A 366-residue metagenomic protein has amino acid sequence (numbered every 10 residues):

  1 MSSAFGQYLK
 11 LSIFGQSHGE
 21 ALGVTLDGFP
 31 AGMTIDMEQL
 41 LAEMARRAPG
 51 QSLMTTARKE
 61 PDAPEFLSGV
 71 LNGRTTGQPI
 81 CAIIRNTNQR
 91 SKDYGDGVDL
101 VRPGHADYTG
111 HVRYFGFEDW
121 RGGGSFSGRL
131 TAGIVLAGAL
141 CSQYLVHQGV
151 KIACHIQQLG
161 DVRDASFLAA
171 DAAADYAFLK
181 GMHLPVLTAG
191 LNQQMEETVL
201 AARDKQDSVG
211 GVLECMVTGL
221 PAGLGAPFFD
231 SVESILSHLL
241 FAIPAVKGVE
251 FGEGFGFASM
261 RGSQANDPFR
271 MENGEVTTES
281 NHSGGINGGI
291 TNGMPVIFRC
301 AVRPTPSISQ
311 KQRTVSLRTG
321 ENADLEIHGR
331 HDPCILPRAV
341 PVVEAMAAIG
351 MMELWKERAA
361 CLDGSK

Functional and structural regions predicted by a protein language model:
M1-R58: N-terminal, positively charged regions that mediate nucleic acid binding
K10, A82, S307-K366: Internal helix-turn-beta structural module
K10-I13, E118-L130, A222-A226, N281-I286 (+1 more regions): A short glycine/serine-rich beta->alpha loop
F14, E20, Q206-V209, L213-N322: Glycine-rich anion/phosphate-binding loop at the beta-strand->alpha-helix junction
E20-G32, G128-C154, D230-H238, M294-V296 (+2 more regions): Alpha-helical support elements that line or immediately flank enzyme active sites and cofactor-binding pockets
E43-P103, D107-T109: Glycine-rich, N-terminal phosphate-binding loop and its surrounding beta-alpha-beta segment
V98-G124, V315-H331: Short acidic, glycine/tyrosine-flanked loop/strand segments centered on an H-E-D-like triad
R113-F228: Glycine-rich, mobile lid/loop segments that gate access to catalytic sites or pores
